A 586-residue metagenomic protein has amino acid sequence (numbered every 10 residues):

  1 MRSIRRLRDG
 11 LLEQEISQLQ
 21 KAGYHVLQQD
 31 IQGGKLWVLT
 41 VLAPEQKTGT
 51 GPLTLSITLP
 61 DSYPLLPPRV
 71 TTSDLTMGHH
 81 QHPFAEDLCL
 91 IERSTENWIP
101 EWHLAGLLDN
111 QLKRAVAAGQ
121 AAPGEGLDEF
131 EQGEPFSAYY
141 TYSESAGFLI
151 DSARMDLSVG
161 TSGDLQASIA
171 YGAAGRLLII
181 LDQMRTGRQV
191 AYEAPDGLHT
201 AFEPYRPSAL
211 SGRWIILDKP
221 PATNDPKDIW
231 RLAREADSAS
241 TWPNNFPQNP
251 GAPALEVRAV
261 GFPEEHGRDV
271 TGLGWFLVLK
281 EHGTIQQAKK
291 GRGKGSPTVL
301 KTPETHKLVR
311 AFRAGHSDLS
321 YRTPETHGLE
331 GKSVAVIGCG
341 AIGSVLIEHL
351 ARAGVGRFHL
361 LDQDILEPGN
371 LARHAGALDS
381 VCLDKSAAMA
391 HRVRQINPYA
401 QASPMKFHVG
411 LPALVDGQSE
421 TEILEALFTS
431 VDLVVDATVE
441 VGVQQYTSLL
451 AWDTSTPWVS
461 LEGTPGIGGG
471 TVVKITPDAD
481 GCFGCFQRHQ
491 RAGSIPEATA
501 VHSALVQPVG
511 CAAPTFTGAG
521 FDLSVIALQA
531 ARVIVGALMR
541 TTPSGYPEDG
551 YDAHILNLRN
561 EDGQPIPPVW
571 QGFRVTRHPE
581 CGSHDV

Functional and structural regions predicted by a protein language model:
M1-K35: Start-of-domain signal
H25-T95, P100-G106: Compact alpha/beta protein-protein interaction domains typified by the UBC
Q81-Y139: Domain-level detector for trafficking modules
S137-S296, L300-K301, E420-V586: Glycine-rich phosphate/adenylate-binding loop
K307-V334, E422-E425: A short, basic/flexible loop-to-alpha-helix module at the beginning of a structural domain
E325-I365: Glycine-rich adenosine-cofactor-binding loop
Q363-Q401: Glycine-rich phosphate-binding loop and adjoining beta1-alpha1-beta2 segment of Rossmann-like nucleotide-binding folds
A390-D432, T438-V441: A structured beta-alpha segment of the ubiquitous adenosine-cofactor-binding alpha/beta core
